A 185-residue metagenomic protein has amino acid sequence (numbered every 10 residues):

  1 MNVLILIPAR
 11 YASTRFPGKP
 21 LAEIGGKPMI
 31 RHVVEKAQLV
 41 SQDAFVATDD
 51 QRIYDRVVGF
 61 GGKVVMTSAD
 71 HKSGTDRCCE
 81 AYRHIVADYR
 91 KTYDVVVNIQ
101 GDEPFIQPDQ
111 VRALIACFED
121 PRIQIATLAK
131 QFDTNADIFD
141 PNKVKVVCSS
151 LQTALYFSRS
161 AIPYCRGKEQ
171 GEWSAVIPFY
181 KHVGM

Functional and structural regions predicted by a protein language model:
N2-T48: N-terminal glycine-rich phosphate-binding loop and ensuing alpha1 helix
I5, A44-V46, V96, A126 (+1 more regions): Hydrophobic/aromatic residues located in beta-strands of well-ordered beta-sheets within soluble catalytic
P8, N98-Q100, L128-A129: Short beta-strand segments
S41, K91-Y93, D120-Q124: Short, high-confidence coil segments that cap the C-terminus of an alpha-helix and link into the following beta-strand
F45, R52-I99, F105-A113: Short phosphate-binding loop-to-helix
Q107-M185: Conserved core of the sugar-phosphate nucleotidyltransferase
